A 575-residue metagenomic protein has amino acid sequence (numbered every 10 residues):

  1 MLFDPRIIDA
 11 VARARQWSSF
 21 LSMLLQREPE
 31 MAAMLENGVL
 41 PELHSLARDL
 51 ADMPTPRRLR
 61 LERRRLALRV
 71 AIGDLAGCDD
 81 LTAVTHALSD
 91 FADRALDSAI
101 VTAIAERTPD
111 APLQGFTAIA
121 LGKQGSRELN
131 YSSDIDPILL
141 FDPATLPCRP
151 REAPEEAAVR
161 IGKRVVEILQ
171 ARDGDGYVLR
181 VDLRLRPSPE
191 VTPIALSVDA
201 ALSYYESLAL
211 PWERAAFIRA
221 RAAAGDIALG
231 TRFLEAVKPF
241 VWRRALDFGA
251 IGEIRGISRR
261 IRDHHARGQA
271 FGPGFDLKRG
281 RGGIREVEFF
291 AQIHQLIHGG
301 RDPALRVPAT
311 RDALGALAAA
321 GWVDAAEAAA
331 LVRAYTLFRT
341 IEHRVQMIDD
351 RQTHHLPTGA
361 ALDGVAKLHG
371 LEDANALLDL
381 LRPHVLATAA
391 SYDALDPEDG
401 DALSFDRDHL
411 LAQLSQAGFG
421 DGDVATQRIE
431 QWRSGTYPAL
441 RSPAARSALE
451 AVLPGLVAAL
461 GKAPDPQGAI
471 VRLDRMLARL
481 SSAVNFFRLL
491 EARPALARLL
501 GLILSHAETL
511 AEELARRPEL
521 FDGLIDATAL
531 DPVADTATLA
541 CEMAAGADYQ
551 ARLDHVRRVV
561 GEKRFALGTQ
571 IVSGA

Functional and structural regions predicted by a protein language model:
M1-A575: A nucleotide- and high-energy phosphate-metabolite-utilizing enzyme signature
